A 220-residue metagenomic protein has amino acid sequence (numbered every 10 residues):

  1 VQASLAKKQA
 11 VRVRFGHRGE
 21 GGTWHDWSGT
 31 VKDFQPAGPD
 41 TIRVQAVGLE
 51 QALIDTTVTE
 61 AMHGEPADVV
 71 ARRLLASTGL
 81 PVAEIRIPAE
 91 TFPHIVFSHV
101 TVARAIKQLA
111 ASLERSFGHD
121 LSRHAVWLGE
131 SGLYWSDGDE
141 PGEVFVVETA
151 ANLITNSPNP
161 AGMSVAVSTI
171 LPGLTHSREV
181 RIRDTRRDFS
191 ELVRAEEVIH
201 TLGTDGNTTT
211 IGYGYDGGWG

Functional and structural regions predicted by a protein language model:
V1-A6, D120, G129-E130, W135-G220: An acidic/polar, Gly/Ser/Thr-rich interaction patch typically located in mid-to-C-terminal regions of proteins
V1-Q51, G162-S164, R194, V198 (+1 more regions): Assembly/oligomerization scaffold segments
S28, D68-R72, A103-K107: Extracytoplasmic/secreted envelope proteins and their assembly/folding machinery, especially bacterial periplasmic
P36-A37, A67-A83: Glycine-rich, acidic and aromatic/proline-enriched surface loops and short helix-turn segments that act as binding
T41-L53, T78, V82-N156: Short beta-strand-centered interaction patches in the first periplasmic/extracellular domains of large envelope
T59-E60: Glycine-rich loop/hinge motif
